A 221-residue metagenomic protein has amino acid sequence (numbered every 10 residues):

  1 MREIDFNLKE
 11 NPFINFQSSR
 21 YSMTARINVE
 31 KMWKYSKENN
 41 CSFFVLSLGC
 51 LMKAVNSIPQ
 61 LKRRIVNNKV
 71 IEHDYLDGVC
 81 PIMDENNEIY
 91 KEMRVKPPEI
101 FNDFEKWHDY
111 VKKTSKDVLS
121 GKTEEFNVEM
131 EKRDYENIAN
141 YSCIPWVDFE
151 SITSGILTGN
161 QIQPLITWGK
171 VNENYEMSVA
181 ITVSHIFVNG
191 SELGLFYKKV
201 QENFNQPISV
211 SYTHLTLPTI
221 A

Functional and structural regions predicted by a protein language model:
M1-T24, F44, Y135-K170: Flexible, Gly/Pro-enriched loop and linker segments at secondary-structure and domain junctions
N15-K34, Y75-N102, E176-T182: Acyl/amide activation-and-transfer machinery of modular secondary-metabolite enzymes
M32-I58, M177-F196: Acyl activation and transfer enzymes in specialized metabolism, enriched for ANL adenylate-forming modules
C41-I82: Hydrophobic "lid/gating" helix adjacent to the active-site nucleophile that controls access to an acyl-thioester pocket
D84-V147: Helical lid/core segments from catalytic subdomains that handle acyl or acyl-like groups
R133-P145, P164-Y197: Histidine-centered acyl-transfer/condensation active-site motif and its immediate structural neighborhood
V200-I208: A common structural junction motif
Y212-T219: Conserved small/polar residues in nucleotide/adenosyl-binding loops
